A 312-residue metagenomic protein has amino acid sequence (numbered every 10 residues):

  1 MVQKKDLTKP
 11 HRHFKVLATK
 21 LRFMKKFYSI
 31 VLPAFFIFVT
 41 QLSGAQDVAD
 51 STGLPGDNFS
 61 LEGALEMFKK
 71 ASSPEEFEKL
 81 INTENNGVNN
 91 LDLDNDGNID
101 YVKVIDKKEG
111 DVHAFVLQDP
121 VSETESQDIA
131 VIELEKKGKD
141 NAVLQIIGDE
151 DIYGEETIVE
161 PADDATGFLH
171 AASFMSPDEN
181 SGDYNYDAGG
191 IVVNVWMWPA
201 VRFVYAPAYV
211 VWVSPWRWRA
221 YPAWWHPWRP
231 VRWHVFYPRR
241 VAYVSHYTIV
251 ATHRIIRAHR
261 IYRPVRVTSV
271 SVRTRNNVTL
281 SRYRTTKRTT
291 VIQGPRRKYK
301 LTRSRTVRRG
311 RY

Functional and structural regions predicted by a protein language model:
M1-D47, A223, P230: Bacterial Sec-dependent N-terminal signal peptides
A45-L54, G310: Cleaved targeting-peptide boundary
S60-T83: Extracellular/luminal recognition modules and glycoprotein regions
L80-N90, A114-D119: N-terminal post-signal-peptidase region of extra-cytosolic proteins
N86, G97-I99, G110-V112, Q127-I129 (+1 more regions): Extracytoplasmic
N89-Y101, E123-T124: Acidic, glycine-anchored loop motifs typical of Ca2+
D100-I105, A114-Q118, V131-E133, V143-I147: Soluble periplasmic/extracytoplasmic beta-strand elements of cell-envelope proteins
S122-V131, E135-R308: Low-complexity segments
